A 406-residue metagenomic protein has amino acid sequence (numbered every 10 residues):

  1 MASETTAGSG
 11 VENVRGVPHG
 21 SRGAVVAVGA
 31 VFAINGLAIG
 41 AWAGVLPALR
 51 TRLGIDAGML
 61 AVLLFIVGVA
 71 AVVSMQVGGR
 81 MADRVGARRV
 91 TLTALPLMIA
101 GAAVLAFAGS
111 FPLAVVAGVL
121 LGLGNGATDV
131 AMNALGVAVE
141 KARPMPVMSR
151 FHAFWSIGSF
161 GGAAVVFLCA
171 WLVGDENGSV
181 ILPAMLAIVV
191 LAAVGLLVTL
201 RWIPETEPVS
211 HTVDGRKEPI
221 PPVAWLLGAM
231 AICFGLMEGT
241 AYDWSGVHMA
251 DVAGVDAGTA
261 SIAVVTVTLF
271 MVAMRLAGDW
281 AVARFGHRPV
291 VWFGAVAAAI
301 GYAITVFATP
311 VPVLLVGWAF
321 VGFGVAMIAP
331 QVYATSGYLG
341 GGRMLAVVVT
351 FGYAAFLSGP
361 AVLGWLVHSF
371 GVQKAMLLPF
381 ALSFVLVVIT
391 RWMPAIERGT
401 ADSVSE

Functional and structural regions predicted by a protein language model:
A43-G58, D243-T259: Short amphipathic helix-loop junctions that connect adjacent transmembrane helices in Major Facilitator Superfamily/SLC
L49-R50, M81-A82, L168-G174, M249-A250 (+3 more regions): Interfacial helix-cap and linker-helix signal at transmembrane-aqueous boundaries of multi-pass secondary transporters
G54, G86, F107-P112, G254 (+2 more regions): Helix-breaking motifs and short loop linkers at transmembrane-helix boundaries and internal kinks in secondary membrane
V73-A87, A170, M274-H287, V367-H368: Helix-to-loop junctions at the C-terminal end of transmembrane segments in multipass secondary transporters
R88-T91, V291: Primarily marks hydrophobic transmembrane alpha-helices of the MFS/SLC 12-helix fold
A127-A142, A326-L339: Intracellular juxtamembrane helix-capping segments at the cytosolic ends of symmetry-related transmembrane helices
F167, A184-S210, I389-P394: C-terminal membrane-cytosol helix-exit motif in multi-pass small-molecule transporters
F285-V332: C-terminal transmembrane helical hairpin of 12-TM major facilitator-type secondary transporters
